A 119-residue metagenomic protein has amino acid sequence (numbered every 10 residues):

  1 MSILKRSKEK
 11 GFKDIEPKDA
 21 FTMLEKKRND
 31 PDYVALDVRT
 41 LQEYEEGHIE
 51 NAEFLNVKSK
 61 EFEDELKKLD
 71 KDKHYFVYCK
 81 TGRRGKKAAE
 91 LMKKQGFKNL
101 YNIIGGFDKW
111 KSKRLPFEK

Functional and structural regions predicted by a protein language model:
M1-Y33, L41-H74, K80-K119: Rhodanese-like catalytic fold shared by cysteine-dependent sulfurtransferases and DSP/PTP-type phosphatases
